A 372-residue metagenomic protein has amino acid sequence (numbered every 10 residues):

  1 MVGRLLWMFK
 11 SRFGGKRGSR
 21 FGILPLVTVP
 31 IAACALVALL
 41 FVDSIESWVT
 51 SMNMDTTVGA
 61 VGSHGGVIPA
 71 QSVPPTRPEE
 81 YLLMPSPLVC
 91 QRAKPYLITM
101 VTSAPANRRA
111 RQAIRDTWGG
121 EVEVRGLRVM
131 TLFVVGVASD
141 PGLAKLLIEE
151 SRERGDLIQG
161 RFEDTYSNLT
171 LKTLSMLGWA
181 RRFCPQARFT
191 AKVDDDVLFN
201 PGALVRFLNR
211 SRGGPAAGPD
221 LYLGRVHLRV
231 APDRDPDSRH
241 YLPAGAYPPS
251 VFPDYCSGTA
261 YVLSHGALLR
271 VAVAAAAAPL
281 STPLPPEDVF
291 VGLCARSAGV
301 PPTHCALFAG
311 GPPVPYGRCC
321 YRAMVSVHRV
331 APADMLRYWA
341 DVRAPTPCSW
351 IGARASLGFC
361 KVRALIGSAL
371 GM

Functional and structural regions predicted by a protein language model:
V2-M372: Secretory-pathway lumenal glyco-enzymes, predominantly type II signal-anchor Golgi glycosyltransferases
